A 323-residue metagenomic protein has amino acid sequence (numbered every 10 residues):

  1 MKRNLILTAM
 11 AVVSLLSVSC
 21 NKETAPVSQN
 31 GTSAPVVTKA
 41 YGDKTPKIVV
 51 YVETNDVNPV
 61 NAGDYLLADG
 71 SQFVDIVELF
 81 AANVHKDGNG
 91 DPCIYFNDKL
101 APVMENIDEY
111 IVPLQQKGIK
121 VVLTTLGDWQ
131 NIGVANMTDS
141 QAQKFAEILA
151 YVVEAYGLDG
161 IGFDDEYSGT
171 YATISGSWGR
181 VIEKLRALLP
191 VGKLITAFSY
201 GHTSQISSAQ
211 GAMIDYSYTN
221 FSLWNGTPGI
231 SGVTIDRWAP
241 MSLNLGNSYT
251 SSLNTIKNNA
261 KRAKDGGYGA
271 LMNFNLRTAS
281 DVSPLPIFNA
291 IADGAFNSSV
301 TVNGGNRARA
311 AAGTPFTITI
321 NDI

Functional and structural regions predicted by a protein language model:
M1-N30: Bacterial Sec-dependent N-terminal signal peptides
C20-I323: Secreted glycan hydrolases and related glycan-binding modules that recognize and/or cleave
